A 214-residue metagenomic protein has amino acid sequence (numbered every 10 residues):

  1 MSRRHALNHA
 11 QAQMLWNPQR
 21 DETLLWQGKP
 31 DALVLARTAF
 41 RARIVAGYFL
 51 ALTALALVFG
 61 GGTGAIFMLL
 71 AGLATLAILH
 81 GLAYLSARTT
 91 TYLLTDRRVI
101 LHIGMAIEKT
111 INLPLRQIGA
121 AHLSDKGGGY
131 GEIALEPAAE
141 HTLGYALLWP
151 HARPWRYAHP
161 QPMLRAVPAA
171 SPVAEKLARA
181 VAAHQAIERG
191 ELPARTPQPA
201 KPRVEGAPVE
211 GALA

Functional and structural regions predicted by a protein language model:
S2-G28: Short, charged cytosolic
L25-Q27, L93, A134: Soluble periplasmic/extracytoplasmic beta-strand elements of cell-envelope proteins
W26, V99, V173: Residue-level signature of catalytic and energy-coupling elements of molecular machines, predominantly ATP/GTP-dependent
D31-L33, H141: Active-site/binding-pocket entry motifs
L33-T89, L213-A214: Alpha-helical transmembrane spans
T75-H122: Conserved beta-hairpin
L123-G127: Short, conserved beta-turn/loop elements at beta-strand boundaries and strand-helix junctions
Y130-G206, L213-A214: A membrane-cytosol interface segment of integral membrane proteins
